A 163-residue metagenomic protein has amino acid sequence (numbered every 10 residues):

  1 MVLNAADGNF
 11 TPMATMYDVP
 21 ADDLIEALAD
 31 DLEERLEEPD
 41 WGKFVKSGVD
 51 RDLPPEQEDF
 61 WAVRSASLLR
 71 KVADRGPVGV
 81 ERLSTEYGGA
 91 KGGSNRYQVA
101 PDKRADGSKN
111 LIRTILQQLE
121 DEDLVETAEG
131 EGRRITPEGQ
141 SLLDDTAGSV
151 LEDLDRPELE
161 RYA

Functional and structural regions predicted by a protein language model:
V2-R70: Long, low-complexity, charged/polar intrinsically disordered regions in eukaryotic proteins
D7, P137-A163: Short, amphipathic alpha-helical interaction segments positioned at domain boundaries
L36-E37, E58, T85, R96 (+2 more regions): Long, charge-rich, low-complexity intrinsically disordered regions
D59-L68, A100-E120, G148: Charge-enriched amphipathic alpha-helical scaffolds
S67-R75, E86: Short amphipathic alpha-helical elements of helix-turn-helix/winged-helix folds
P77-K103: Short acidic, hydrophobic short linear motifs in intrinsically disordered regions
Q117-G130: A short, conserved structural fragment
